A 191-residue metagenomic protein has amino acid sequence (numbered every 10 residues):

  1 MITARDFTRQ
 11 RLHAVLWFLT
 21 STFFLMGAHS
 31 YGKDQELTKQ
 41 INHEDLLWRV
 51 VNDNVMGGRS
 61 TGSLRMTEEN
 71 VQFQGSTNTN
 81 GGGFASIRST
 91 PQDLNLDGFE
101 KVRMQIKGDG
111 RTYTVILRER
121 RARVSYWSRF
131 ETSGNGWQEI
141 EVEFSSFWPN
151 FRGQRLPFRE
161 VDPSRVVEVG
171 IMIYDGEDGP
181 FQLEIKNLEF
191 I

Functional and structural regions predicted by a protein language model:
I2, L25-I191: Beta-rich carbohydrate-recognition modules and glycan-binding surfaces
A4-W17: Bacterial N-terminal signal peptides that target proteins for export
F7, S21, L37-T38: Alpha-helical interaction segments
L16-M26: Bacterial N-terminal signal peptides
